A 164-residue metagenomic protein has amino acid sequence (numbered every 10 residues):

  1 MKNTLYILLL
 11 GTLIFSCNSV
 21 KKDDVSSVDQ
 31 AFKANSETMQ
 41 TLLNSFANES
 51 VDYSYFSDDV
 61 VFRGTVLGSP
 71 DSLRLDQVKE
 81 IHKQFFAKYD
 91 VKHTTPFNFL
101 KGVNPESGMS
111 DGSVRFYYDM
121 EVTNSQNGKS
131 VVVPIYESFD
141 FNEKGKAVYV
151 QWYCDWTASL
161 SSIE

Functional and structural regions predicted by a protein language model:
K2-L8: Sec-dependent signal peptide recognition, specifically the positively charged N-region followed immediately by
T4, N18-E164: C-terminal and inter-domain tail/linker signature
L13-S16: C-terminal motif of bacterial Sec signal peptides marking the signal peptidase cleavage site
